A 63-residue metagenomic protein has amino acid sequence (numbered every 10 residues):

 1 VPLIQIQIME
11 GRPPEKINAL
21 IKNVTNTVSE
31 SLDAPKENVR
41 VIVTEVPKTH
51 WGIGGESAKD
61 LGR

Functional and structural regions predicted by a protein language model:
P2-R63: A domain-level signal for the structural core that forms small-molecule/cofactor-binding pockets and catalytic centers
